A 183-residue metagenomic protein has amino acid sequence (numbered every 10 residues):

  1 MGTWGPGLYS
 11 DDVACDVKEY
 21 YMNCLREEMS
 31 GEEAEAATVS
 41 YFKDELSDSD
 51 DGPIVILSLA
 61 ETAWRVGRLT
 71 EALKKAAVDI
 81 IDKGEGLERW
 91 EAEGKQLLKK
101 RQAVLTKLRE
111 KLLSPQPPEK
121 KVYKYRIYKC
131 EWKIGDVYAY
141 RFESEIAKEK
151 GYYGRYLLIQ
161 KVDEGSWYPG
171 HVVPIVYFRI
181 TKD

Functional and structural regions predicted by a protein language model:
M1-F42: Short terminal alpha-helical segments
G2, D51-R65, K95-L105: Amphipathic alpha-helical elements of HEAT/ARM-like alpha-solenoid repeat scaffolds that form extended
A37-S58: Structural motif
V66-L112: Extended alpha-helical interaction scaffolds used for oligomerization/partner binding
Q96-I134: Mixed-charge, Lys/Arg-rich low-complexity intrinsically disordered regions
Y128-E149: Short coil-to-beta transition motif at edge beta-strands of beta-rich domains
E145-S166: Short beta-strand-centered aromatic/proline hotspots
V176-D183: Intrinsically disordered, low-complexity, charged/polar segments
